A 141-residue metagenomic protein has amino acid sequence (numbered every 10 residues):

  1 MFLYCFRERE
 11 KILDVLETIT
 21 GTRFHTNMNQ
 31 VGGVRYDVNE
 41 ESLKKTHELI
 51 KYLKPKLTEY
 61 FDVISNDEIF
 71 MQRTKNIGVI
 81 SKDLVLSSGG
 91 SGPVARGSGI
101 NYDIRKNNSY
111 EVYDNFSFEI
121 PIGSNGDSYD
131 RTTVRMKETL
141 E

Functional and structural regions predicted by a protein language model:
M1-E141: Active-site bordering "gate/hinge" segments that shape substrate access to catalytic or cofactor-binding pockets
